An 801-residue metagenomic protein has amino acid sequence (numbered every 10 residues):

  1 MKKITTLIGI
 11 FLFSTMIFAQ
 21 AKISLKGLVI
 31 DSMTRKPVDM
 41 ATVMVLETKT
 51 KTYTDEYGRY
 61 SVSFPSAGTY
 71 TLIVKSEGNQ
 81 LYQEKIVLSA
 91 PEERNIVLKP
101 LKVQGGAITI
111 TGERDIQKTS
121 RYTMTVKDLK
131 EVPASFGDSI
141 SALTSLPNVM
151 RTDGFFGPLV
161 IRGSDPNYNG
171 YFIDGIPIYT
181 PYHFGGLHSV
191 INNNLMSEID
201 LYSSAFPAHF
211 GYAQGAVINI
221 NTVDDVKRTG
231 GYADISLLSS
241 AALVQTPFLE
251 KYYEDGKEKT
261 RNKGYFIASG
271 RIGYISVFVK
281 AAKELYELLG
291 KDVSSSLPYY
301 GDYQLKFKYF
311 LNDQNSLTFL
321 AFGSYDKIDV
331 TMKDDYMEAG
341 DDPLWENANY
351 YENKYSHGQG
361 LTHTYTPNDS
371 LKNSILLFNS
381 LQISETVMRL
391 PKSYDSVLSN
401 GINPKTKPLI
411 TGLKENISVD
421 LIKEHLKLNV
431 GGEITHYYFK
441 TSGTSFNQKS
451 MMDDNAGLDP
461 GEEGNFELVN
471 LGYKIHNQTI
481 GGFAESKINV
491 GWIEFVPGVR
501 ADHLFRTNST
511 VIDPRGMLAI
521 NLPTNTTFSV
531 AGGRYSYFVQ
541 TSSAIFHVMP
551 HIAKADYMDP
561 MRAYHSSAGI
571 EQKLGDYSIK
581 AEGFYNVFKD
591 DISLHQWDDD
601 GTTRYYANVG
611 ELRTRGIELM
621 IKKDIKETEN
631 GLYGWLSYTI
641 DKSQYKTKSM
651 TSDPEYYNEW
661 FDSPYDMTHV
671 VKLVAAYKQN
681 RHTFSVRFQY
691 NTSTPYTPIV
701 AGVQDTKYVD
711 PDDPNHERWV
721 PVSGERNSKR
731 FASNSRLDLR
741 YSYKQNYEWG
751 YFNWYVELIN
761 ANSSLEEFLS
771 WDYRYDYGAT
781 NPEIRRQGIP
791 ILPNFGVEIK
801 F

Functional and structural regions predicted by a protein language model:
I30, T34, A41-L46, K75-N79 (+5 more regions): Short, acidic, small-residue-rich periplasmic hinge/interaction motif at the N-terminus of Gram-negative outer-membrane
Q80, R114-F206, V217, V223: Periplasmic N-terminal accessory/gating domains of Gram-negative outer-membrane beta-barrel systems
L238-Y274, Y286-V330, Y351-N373, L426: Transmembrane beta-barrel wall of Gram-negative outer-membrane proteins
I275-A281, L632, Y690-R718, F731-D738 (+1 more regions): C-terminal beta-signal and adjacent terminal beta-strands/loops of Gram-negative outer-membrane beta-barrel proteins
L305-D326, E352-N508, I621, G631: Face-selective signature of the C-terminal outer-membrane beta-barrel domain
I383, P523-S567, Y585-A607, S649 (+2 more regions): Surface-exposed extracellular loop regions of Gram-negative outer-membrane beta-barrel proteins, predominantly
I410-K414, N470-I475, A555, D559 (+3 more regions): Outer membrane beta-barrel strand-and-loop segments of large Gram-negative receptors, especially TonB-dependent
N489, E494, Y585-V587, A607-I699: Gram-negative outer-membrane beta-barrel transporters
